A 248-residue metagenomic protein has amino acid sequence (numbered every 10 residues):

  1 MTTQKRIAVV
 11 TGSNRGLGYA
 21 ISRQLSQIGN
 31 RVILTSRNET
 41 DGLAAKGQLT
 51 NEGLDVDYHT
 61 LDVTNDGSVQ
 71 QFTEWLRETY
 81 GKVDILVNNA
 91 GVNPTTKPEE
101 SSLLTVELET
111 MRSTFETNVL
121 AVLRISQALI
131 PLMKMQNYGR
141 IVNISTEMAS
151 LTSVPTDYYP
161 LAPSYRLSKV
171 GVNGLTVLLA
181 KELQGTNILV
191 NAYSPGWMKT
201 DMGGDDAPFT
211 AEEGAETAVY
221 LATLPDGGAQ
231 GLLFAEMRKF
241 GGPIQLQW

Functional and structural regions predicted by a protein language model:
T2-I33: Canonical Rossmann dinucleotide-binding motif of NAD(H)/NADP(H)-dependent dehydrogenases/reductases, specifically
I28-A44: Conserved glycine-rich Rossmann-like NAD(P)H-binding loop of the short-chain dehydrogenase/reductase
E39, T60-F72, L108: The beta1-alpha1 cofactor-binding region of Rossmann-like NAD(H)/NADP(H)-dependent oxidoreductases
L54-D55, W75-N88, P94, E107: A glycine-rich helix->loop->beta "capping" turn within Rossmann-like NAD(P)(H)-dependent oxidoreductase domains
V87, I125-L129, M133, L175-T176 (+1 more regions): Hydrophobic positions on the long internal alpha-helix of Rossmann-like NAD(P)-dependent oxidoreductase domains
V92-T96, E100-F115, K134, Y138-Q184: Catalytic loop of short-chain dehydrogenase/reductase
G185, A192-Y193, G204-W248: C-terminal helical subdomain
